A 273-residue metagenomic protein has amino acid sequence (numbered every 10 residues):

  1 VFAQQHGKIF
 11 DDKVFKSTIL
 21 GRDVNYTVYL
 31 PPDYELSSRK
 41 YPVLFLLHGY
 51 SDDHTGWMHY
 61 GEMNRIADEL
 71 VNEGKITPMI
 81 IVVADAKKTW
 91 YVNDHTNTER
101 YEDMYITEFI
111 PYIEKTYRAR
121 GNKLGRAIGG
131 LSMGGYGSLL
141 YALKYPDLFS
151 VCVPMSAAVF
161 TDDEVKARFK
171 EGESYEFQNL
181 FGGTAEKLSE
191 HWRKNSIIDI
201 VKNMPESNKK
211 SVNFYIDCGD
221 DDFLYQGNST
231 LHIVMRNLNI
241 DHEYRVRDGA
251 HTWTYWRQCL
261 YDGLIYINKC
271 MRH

Functional and structural regions predicted by a protein language model:
Q4-H273: Non-catalytic cap/lid and distal C-terminal segments of serine-dependent acyl enzymes
